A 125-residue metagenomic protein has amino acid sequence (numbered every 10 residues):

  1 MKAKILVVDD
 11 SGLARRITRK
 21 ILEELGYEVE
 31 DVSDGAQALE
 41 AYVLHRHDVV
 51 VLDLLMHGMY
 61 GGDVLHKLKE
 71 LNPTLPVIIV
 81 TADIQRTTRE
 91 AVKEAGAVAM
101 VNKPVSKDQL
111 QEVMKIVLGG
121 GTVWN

Functional and structural regions predicted by a protein language model:
R16-E24, E90: Charged docking surfaces used in two-component/phosphorelay signaling
G26-S33, A41: Short hydrophobic/Thr-rich beta-strand motif most characteristic of the beta2 strand and flanking loop of CheY-like
D34-Q37, Y60-D63: Acidic catalytic/metal-coordinating carboxylates
H45-V51: Active-site beta3 strand of CheY-like receiver
H57-G58, Q85: The feature encodes the CheY-like receiver
D63, I84-A99, Q109-E112: Alpha4 helix (beta4-alpha4-beta5 surface) of REC/receiver domains from two-component response regulators
V105-M114, T122: C-terminal output helix
